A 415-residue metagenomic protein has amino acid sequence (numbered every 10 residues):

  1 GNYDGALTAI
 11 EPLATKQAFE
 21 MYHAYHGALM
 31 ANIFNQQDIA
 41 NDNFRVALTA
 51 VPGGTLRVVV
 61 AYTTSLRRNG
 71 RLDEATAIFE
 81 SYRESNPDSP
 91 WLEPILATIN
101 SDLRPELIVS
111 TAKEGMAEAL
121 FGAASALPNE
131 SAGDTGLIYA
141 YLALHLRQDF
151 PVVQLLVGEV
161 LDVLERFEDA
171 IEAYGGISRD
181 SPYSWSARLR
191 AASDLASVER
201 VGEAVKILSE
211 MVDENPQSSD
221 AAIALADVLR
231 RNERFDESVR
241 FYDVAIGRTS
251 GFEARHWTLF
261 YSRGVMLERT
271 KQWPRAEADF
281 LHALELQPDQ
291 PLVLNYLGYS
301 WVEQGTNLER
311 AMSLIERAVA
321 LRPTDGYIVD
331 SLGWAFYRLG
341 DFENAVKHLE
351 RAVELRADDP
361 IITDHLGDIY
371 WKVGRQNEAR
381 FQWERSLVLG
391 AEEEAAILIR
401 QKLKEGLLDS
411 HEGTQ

Functional and structural regions predicted by a protein language model:
T15-Q17, A50-V51, S85, L146 (+7 more regions): Structural marker of alpha-solenoid helical repeat scaffolds
Q17, R104-A119, S250-W257: TPR-adjacent "capping" and linker segments in tetratricopeptide-repeat scaffold/adaptor proteins
H26, A61, I95, G122 (+9 more regions): Canonical tetratricopeptide repeat
L29, T64, S125, E159 (+6 more regions): Residue-level recognition of tetratricopeptide repeat
N32, R67, P128, D162 (+6 more regions): Position-specific recognition of the canonical hydrophobic site in helix A of tetratricopeptide repeat
